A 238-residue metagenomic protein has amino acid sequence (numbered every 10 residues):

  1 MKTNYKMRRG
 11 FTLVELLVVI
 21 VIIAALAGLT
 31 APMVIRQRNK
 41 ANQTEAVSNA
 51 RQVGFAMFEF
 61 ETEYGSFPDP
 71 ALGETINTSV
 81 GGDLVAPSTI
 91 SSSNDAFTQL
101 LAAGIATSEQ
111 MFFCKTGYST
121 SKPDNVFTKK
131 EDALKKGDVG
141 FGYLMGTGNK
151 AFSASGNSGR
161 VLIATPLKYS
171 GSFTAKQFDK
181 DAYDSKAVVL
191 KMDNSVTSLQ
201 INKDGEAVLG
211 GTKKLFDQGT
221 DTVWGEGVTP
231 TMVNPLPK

Functional and structural regions predicted by a protein language model:
K2-S48: Amphipathic alpha-helical segments typified by the pilin-like N-terminal helix that continues immediately C-terminal
G28, P32-S93: Conserved hydrophobic/amphipathic alpha-helical signal-anchor segments
E61, P68-D69, M111-K115, V161-I163 (+2 more regions): Structural recognition of the beta-strand scaffold that forms the well-ordered cores of secreted hydrolase catalytic
E61-T62, F67-P70, T75-T78, S119-V126 (+3 more regions): Short catalytic/ligand-binding loop motif for oxyanion handling, primarily in non-cytosolic enzymes, centered on
E74-S91, D124-N149, A207-P237: Surface-exposed intrinsically disordered loops and tails
A102-G171: Acidic, glycine-rich loop-and-strand cores that form catalytic or ligand-binding grooves in diverse globular domains
Y169-K238: C-terminal accessory segments of extracellular proteins
